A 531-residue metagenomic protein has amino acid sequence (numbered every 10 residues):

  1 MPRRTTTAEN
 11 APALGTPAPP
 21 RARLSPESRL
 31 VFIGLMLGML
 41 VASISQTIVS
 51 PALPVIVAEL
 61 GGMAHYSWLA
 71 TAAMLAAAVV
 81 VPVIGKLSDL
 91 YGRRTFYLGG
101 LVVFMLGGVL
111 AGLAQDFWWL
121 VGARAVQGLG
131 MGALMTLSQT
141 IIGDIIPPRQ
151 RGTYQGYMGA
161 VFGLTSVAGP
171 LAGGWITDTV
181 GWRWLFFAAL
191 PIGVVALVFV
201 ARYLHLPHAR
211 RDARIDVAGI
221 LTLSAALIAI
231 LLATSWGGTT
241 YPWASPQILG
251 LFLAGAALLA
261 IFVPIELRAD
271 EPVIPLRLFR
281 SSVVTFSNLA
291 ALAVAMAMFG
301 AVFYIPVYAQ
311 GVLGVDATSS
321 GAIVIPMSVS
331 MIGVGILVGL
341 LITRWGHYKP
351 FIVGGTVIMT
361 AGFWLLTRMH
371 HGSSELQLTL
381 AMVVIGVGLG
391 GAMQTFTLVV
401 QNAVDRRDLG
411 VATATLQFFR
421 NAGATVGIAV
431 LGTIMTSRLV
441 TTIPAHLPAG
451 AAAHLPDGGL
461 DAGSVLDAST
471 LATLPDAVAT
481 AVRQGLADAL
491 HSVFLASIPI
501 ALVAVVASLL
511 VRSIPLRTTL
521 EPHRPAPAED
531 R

Functional and structural regions predicted by a protein language model:
P2-V31, P264, S464-R531: Transmembrane-helix exit segments and adjacent C-terminal regions of multi-pass membrane proteins
P19, R23-P26, G61, T95 (+9 more regions): Juxtamembrane loop-transmembrane helix junctions in multi-pass integral membrane proteins, especially the extracellular
R23-L24, P54-V55, V79, V102: Short glycine/proline-centered loop/turn elements that form peptide/ligand docking sites
V31-I44, V49-P51, A64-A72, A218-I220 (+7 more regions): 12-transmembrane solute porter fold
P51, M74, V81-G219, L223 (+3 more regions): Helix-loop-helix hairpins in multi-pass membrane proteins, especially solute transporters
L60, L90, L113-A114, I145-P148 (+9 more regions): Helix-loop interface residues and adjacent transmembrane-helix termini in multi-pass membrane transporters, primarily
D178-L190, W236-I248, D316, S437-I498: A membrane-interface helix-boundary motif in multi-pass transporters
